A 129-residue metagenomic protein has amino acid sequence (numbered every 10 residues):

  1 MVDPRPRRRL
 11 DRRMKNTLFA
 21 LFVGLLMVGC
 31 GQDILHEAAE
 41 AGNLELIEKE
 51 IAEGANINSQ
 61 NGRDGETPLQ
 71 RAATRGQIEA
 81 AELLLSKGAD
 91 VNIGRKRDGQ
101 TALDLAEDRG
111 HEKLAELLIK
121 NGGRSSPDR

Functional and structural regions predicted by a protein language model:
G31, D64-G65, D98-G99: Start-of-repeat signature of ankyrin repeats
L35, L69, A102-L103: Conserved hydrophobic residue in the first alpha-helix
L46, E79-A80, K113-L114: Conserved ankyrin/ankyrin-like repeat signature
Q60-G62, G94-R95, D128: Ankyrin-repeat boundary/linker signal
